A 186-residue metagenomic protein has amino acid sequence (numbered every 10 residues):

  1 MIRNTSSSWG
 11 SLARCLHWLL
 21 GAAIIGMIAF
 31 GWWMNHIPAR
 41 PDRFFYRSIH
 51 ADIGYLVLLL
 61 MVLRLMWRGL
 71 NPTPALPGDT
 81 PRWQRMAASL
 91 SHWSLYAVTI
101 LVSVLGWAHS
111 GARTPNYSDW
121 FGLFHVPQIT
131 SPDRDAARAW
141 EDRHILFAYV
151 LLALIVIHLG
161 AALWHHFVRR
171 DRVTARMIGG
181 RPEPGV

Functional and structural regions predicted by a protein language model:
M1-V186: Membrane-embedded alpha-helical bundles that constitute the cytochrome b-like, heme-associated redox core of multi-pass
